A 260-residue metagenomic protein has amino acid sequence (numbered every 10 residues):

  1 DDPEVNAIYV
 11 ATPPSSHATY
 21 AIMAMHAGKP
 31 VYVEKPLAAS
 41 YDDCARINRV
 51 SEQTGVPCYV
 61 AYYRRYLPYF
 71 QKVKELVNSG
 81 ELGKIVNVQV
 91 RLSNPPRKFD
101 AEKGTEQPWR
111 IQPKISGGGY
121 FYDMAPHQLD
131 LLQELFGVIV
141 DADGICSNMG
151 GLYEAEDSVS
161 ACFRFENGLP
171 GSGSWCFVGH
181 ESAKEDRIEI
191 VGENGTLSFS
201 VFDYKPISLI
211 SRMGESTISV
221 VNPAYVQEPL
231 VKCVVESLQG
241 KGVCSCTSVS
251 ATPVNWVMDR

Functional and structural regions predicted by a protein language model:
D1-V50: Beta-loop-alpha module in the N-terminal Rossmann-like domain of NAD(P)-dependent dehydrogenases, especially those
A7-V10, Q53, E166, S219 (+1 more regions): C-terminal helix-rich "cap/oligomerization" subdomain common to oxidoreductases
V10, V33, C58-V60, F199: Hydrophobic residues in well-ordered beta-strands that form the structural core
R46-Y63, K84-V88: Rossmann-fold dehydrogenase core element
R64-L152: Predominantly a Rossmann-like dinucleotide-binding segment in NAD(P)-dependent oxidoreductases
D123, L129-Y204, V231-G242, D259: Contiguous beta-strand/loop segments that form the cofactor/metal-binding neighborhood of enzyme cores
V220-K232: Active-site loop of classical SDR/Rossmann-like NAD(P)-dependent oxidoreductases, centered on the catalytic Tyr-X3-Lys
